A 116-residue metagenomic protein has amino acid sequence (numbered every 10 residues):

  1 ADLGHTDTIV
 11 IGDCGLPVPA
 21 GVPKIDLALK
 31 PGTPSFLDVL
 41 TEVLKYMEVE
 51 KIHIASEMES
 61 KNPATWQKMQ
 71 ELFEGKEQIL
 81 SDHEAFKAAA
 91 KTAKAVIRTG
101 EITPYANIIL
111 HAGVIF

Functional and structural regions predicted by a protein language model:
A1-H5, V10-I11, G15-V18, V22-V39 (+5 more regions): N-terminal intrinsically disordered, cationic/polar leader segments that include organellar targeting peptides
G12, A55, H111: Conserved residues at the C-terminal ends of beta-strands
K24-D26, Q67-M69, H111-A112: Short, glycine/charged-enriched secondary-structure capping and boundary segments
T41-A85: Mid-chain, well-packed structural core segment of small domains
F73, A112-F116: Short, well-ordered alpha-helical segments in soluble proteins
Y105-L110: Non-catalytic C-terminal interaction segments of nucleic acid-processing enzymes
